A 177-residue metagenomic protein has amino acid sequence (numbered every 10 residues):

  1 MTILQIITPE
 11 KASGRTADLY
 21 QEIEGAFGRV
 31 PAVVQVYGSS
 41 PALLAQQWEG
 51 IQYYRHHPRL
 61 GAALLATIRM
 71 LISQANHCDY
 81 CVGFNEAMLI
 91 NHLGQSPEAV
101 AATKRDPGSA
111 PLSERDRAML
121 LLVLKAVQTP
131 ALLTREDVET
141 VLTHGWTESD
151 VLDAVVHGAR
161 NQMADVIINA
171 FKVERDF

Functional and structural regions predicted by a protein language model:
M1-F177: Hydrophobic alpha-helical segments
